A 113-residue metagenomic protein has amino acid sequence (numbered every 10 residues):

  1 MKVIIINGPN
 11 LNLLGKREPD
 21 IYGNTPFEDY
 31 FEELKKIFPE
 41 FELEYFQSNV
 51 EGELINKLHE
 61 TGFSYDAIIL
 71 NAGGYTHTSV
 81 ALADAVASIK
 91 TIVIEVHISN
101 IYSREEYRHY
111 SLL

Functional and structural regions predicted by a protein language model:
M1-I4: Extreme N-terminal starter segment of soluble prokaryotic enzymes
L13-E28: Glycine- and acidic-residue-enriched helix-capping/strand-helix junction motifs
F38-L43: A generic structural motif
E44-G52: Short beta->alpha junction loops
E53-K57: Short acidic active-site motifs
T61-I68: Short acidic/histidine-rich motifs immediately flanking catalytic phosphotransfer sites in two-component signaling
Y75, V80-L113: Flexible, gly/pro- and Lys/Arg-enriched active-site loops
